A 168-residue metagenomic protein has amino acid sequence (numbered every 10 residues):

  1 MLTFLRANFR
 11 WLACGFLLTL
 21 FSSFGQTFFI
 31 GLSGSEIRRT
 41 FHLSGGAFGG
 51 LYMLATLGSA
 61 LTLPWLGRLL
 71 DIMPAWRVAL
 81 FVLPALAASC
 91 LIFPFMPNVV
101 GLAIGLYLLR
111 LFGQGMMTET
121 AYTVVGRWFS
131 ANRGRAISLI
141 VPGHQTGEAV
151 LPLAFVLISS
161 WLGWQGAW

Functional and structural regions predicted by a protein language model:
R6-F29: Pair of pore-lining "gating" transmembrane helices in MFS-fold secondary transporters
L20, S89, V100-M116: Hydrophobic core of transmembrane alpha-helices in multi-pass small-molecule transporters, especially MFS/SLC-type
F28, T56-P64, E148-A149: Residue-level signature of mid-helix packing/kink "hotspots" within the transmembrane helices of 12-pass Major
L61-P74: Helix-to-loop junctions at the C-terminal end of transmembrane segments in multipass secondary transporters
W76-A79: Primarily marks hydrophobic transmembrane alpha-helices of the MFS/SLC 12-helix fold
P84-P97: C-terminal ends and interior cores of transmembrane alpha-helices in multi-pass membrane transporters/permeases
G115-F129: Intracellular juxtamembrane helix-capping segments at the cytosolic ends of symmetry-related transmembrane helices
H144-W168: Helix-loop-helix hairpin linking two adjacent transmembrane segments in secondary transporters
